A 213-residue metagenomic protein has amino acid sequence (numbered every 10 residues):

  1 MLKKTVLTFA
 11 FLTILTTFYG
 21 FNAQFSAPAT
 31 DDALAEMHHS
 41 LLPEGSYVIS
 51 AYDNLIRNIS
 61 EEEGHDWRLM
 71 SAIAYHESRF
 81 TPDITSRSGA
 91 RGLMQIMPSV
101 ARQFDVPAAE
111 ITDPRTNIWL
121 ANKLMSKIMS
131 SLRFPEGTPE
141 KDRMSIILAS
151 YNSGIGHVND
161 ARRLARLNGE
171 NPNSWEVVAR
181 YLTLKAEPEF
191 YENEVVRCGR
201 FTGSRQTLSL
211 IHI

Functional and structural regions predicted by a protein language model:
L2-N58, P82: N-terminal export signals and maturation junctions of secreted/periplasmic proteins
H39-S46, I56-I59, P82-R87, Q103-R115 (+3 more regions): Second-shell loop/turn segments in exported
I56-R57, E61, H65-T81, A121-N122 (+1 more regions): Short, functionally critical alpha-helical segments immediately adjacent to catalytic or ligand/cofactor-binding
S78-T81, V100-Q103, S153-V158: Solvent-exposed loop/turn segments at secondary-structure junctions within structured extracellular/periplasmic domains
R87-A109, T116-K127: Substrate-binding/active-site groove segments that recognize and process beta-1,4-linked N-acetyl-hexosamine
M125-N168, P172, E176-A179, S204: Catalytic and binding regions of secreted/periplasmic enzymes and modules that target cell-wall glycans
E187-V196: Surface-exposed intrinsically disordered loops and tails
I211-I213: Conserved small/polar residues in nucleotide/adenosyl-binding loops
